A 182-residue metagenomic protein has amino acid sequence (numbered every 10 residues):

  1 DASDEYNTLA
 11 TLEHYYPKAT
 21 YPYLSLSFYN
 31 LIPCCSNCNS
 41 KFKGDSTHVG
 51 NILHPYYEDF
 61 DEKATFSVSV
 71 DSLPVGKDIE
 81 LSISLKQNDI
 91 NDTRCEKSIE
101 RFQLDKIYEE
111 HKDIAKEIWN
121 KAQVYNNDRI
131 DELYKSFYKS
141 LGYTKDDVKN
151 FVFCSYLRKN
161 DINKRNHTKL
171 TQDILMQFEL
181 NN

Functional and structural regions predicted by a protein language model:
D1, N37-C38: Short Cys/His-rich metal-coordination motifs, predominantly Zn2+-binding knuckles/fingers
A2-N30, G44-H48, H54-E62: Histidine-centered nuclease catalytic patch
T20, E62-K63, I114, Y125: A generic structural signal for solvent-exposed, polar alpha-helical segments
C34: The −1 position to Zn-ligating cysteines in a subset of zinc-ribbon hairpins
K41-F102, K106: Domain-level detector of nuclease and nuclease-like folds in predominantly extracellular/periplasmic contexts
S84-N182: C-terminal, charged low-complexity interaction regions
